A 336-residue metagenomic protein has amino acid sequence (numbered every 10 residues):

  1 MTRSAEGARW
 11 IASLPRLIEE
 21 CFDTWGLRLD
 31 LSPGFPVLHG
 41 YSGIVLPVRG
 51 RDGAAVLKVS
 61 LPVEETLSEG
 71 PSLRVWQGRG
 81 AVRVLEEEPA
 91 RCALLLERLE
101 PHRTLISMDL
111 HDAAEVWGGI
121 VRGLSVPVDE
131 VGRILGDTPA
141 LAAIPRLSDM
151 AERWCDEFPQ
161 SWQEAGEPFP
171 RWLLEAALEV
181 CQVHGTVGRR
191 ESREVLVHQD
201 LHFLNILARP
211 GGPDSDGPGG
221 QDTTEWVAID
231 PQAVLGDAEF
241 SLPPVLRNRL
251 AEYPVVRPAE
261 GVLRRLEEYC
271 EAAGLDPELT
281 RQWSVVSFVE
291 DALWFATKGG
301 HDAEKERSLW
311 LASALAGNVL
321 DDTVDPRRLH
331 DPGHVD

Functional and structural regions predicted by a protein language model:
M1-A81, R209-W226, L311, L315 (+1 more regions): Conserved NTP-binding catalytic cores of kinases and kinase-like/nucleotidyltransferase enzymes across multiple kinase
R3, G7, D156, V256-D336: Helix-rich C-terminal or lid/interface subdomains of diverse kinases
R9-F22, D129-Q199, R209-D214, G219-T223 (+2 more regions): An alpha-helical support segment within catalytic cores of ATP-dependent transferases
P15, D52-L95, R103-L124, P258: A conserved alpha-helical element in kinase catalytic cores
L38-R49, V56, V84, L178-F240: Active-site acidic catalytic loop and adjacent metal/ATP-binding pocket of ATP-dependent phosphoryl transfer enzymes
R51, P62-V63, G78, A90-L110 (+3 more regions): A glycine-centered beta->alpha junction motif in the catalytic cores of kinase/phosphotransferase enzymes
V116-P127, G136-D137, A142, P231 (+1 more regions): Conserved, surface-exposed functional patches that form binding/active-site neighborhoods
A208-E267, E271-G274, L279, H301 (+1 more regions): Active-site Asp-x-Gly
